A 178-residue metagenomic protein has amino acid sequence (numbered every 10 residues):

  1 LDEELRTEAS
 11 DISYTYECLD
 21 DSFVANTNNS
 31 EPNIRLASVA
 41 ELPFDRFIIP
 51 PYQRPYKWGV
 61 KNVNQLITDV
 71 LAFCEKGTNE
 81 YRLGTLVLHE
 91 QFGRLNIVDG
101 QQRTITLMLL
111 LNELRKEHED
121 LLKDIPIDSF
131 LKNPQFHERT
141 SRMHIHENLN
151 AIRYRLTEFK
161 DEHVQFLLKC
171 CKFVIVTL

Functional and structural regions predicted by a protein language model:
D2-L178: Glycine- and hydrophobic-rich flexible loops that cap the catalytic core of alpha/beta enzyme folds
